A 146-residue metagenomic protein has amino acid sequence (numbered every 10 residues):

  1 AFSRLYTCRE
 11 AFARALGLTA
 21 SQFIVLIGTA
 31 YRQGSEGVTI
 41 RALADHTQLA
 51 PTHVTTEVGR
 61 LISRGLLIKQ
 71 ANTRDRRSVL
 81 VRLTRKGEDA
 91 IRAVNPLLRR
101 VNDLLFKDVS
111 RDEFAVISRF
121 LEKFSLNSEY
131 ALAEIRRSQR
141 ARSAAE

Functional and structural regions predicted by a protein language model:
A1, L5-C8, T47, A90-V109 (+1 more regions): Alpha-helical linker/hinge and terminal dimerization helices associated with HTH transcriptional regulators
F2, A30, T84, S118-L121 (+1 more regions): Generic structural concept
C8-A50: N-terminal helix-turn-helix DNA-binding core of bacterial DNA-binding proteins
I40, V58-G59: Short, hydrophobic-biased segments on the C-terminal half of alpha helices that form "recognition helices"
G59-R119: Charged, amphipathic alpha-helical coiled-coil/dimerization segments
R111-E146: C-terminal regulatory/oligomerization modules of transcriptional regulators
